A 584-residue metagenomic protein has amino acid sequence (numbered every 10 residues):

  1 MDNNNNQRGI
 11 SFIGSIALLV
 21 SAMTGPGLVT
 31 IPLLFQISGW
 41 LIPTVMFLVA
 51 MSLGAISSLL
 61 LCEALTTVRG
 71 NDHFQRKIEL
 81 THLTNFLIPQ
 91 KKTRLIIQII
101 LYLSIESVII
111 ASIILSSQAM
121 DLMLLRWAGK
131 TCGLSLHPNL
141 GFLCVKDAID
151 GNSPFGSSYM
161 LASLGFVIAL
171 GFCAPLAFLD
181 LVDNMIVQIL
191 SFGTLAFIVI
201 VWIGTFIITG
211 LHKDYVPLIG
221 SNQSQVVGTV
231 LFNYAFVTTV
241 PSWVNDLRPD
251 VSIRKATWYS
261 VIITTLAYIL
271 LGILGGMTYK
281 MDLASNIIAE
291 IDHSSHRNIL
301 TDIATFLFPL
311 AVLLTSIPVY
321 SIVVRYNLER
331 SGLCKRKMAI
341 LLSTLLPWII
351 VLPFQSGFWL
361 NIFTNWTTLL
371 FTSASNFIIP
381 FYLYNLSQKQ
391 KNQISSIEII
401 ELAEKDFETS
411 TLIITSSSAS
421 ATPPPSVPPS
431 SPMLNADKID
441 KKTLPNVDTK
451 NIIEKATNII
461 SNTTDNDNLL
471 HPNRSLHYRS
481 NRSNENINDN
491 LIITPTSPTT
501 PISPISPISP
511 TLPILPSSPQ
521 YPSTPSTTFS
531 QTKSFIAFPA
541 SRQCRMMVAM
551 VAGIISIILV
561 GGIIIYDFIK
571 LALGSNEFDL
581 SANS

Functional and structural regions predicted by a protein language model:
M1-L33, G54-L59, K77, I400-S416 (+10 more regions): Membrane-interface "cap" regions at the ends of multi-pass membrane proteins
Q7-R8, I13, L65-K92, I97-L101 (+6 more regions): Membrane-interfacial loop- and helix-cap regions that link adjacent transmembrane helices in polytopic membrane proteins
P26, M51-E63, L170-F178: Central hydrophobic cores of alpha-helical transmembrane segments in multi-pass inner-membrane proteins across all
P32-T67, N71-F74: Extracellular loop-to-transmembrane helix junctions
M46, L53-S58, T264-L271, L346-I350 (+2 more regions): Alpha-helical transmembrane segments of multipass membrane proteins
L170-C173, V199, I203, L345-L352 (+1 more regions): Hydrophobic core of alpha-helical transmembrane segments in multi-pass integral membrane proteins
A421-P432, P495-P522: Intrinsically disordered, low-complexity proline-rich tandem-repeat tracts
